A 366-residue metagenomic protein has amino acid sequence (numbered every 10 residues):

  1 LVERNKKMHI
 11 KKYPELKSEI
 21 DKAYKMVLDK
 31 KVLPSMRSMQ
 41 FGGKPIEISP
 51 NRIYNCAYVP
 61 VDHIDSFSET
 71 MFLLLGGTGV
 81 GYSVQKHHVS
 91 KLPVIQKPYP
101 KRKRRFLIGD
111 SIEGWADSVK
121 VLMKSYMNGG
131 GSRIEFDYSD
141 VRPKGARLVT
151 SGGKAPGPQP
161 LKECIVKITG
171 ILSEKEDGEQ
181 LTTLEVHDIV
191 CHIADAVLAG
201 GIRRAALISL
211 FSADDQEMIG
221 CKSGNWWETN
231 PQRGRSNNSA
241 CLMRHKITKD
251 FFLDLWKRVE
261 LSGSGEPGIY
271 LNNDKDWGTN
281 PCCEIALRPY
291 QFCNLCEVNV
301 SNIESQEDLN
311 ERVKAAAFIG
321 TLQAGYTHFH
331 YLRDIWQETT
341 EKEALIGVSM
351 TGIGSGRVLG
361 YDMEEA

Functional and structural regions predicted by a protein language model:
L1-A366: Extended catalytic cores of very large enzyme megasubunits
